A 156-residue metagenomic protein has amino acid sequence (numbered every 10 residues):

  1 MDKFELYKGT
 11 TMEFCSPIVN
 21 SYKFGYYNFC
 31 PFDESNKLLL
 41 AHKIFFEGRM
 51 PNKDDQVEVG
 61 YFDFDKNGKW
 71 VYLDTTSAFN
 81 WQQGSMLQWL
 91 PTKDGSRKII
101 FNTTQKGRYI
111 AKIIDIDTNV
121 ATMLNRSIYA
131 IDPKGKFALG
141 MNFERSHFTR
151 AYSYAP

Functional and structural regions predicted by a protein language model:
D2-G25: A short helix->beta-strand "capping" segment at the edge of beta-propeller domains
E5-L6, C15, V59-V71, K106-M123: Surface-exposed loop/turn elements that mediate protein-protein interactions on large endomembrane-trafficking
S21-F29, F46, P51-T104: Blade-loop segments of beta-propeller domains
F24, L39-H42: Short, surface-exposed loop/strand segments
A41-F45, M141-E144: Generic short beta-strand segments
T75-P156: Asp-box/WD-like beta-propeller blade repeats and closely related beta-sheet repeat scaffolds
